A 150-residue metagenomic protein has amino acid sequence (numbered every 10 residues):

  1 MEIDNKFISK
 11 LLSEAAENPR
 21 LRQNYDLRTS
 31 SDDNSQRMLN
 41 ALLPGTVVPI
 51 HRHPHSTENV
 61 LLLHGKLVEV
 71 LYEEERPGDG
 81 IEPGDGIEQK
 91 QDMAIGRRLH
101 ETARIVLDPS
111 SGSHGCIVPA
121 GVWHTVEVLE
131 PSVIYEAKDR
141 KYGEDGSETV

Functional and structural regions predicted by a protein language model:
M1-S35, P49, Q89-K90, A94 (+1 more regions): A short, N-terminal "cap"/entry segment at the start of jelly-roll beta-barrel domains of the cupin/DSBH fold
I3, F7, L11, I95-V106 (+1 more regions): Double-stranded beta-helix
L39-P54: Conserved short histidine dyad/triad with adjacent acidic residue
P49-H51, E69-V70, C116-V118, H124-L129 (+1 more regions): Short beta-strand His + acidic residue motifs that chelate non-heme Fe in jelly-roll/DSBH and cupin folds
H55-E75, D92: Glycine- and acidic-residue-biased ligand/ion/polar-headgroup-sensing regions
E74-G80, E88-G121: Short acidic-glycine-tyrosine-enriched beta hairpin
